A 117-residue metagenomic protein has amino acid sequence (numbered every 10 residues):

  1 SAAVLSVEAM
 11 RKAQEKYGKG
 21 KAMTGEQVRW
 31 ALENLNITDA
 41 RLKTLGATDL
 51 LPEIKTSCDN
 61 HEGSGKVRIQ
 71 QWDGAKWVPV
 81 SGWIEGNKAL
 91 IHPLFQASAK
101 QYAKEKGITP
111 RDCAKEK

Functional and structural regions predicted by a protein language model:
S1-L5: Extracytoplasmic ligand-binding site segments that recognize negatively charged/polar headgroups
V7-S81: Segments of small-molecule ligand-sensing domains
K16-K19, K100, K104, K115-K117: Intrinsic low-complexity, intrinsically disordered segments enriched in polar/basic residues
S57-D59, P110-K117: Sequence contexts marking disulfide-bonded cysteines in secreted/extracellular proteins
W77-P79, W83, C113-K117: A general structural signal for short secondary-structure boundary/capping elements
W83-R111: Short, cationic low-complexity segments
